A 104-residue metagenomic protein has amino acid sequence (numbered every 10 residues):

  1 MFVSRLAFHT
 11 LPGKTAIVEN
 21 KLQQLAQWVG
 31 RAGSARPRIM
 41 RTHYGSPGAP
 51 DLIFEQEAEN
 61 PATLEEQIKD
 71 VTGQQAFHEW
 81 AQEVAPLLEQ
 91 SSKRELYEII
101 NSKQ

Functional and structural regions predicted by a protein language model:
M1, T15, E66, Y97-E98: Residue-level marker of intrinsically disordered, low-complexity segments enriched for small/polar residues
M1-A16, A81: Long, low-complexity, intrinsically disordered polar/charged segments
F2-H9, R38-T72: Short, well-ordered beta-strand segments in beta-rich or mixed alpha/beta enzyme and ligand-binding folds
P12-K14, N60-A62, I100: Residues that cap or initiate secondary-structure elements
K14-I39, T72, E79-A81: Short amphipathic alpha-helical segments
A16-V18, L64-E66, Q104: Short acidic, gly/pro-rich beta-turn/loop elements at beta-sheet edges and active-site/ligand-binding grooves
V18-K21, G48, N60, V84: Terminal low-complexity, poorly structured segments
A35-I53, H78-Q104: Glycine-rich beta-strand-turn "strand-cap" elements at beta-sheet edges
